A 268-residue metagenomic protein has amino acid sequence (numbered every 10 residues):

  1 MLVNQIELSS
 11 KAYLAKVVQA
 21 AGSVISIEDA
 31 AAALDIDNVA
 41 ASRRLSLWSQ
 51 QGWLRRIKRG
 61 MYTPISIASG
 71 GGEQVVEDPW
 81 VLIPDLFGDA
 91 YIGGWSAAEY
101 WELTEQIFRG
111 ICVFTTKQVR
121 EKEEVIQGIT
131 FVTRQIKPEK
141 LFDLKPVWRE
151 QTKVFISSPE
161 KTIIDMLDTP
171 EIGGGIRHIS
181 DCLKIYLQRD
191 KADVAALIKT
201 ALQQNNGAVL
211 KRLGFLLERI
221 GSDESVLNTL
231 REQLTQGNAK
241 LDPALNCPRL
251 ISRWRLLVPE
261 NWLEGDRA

Functional and structural regions predicted by a protein language model:
M1, Y13, R43-G52, R109-Q118 (+4 more regions): Short charge-dense sequence patches
L2-D89, L187-G207, K211: Short beta-edge/loop segments at beta->alpha junctions of small alpha/beta modules that act as binding/recognition
I27, R43, Q50-Q51, R56-S69 (+2 more regions): Short gly/ser-rich loop at a beta-strand->alpha-helix junction or flexible surface loop bordering the NTP-binding
A30, A97, I163: A residue-level signal for conserved active-site and pocket-lining positions in enzyme catalytic cores
L144-A268: Hydrophobic alpha-helical interaction segments
